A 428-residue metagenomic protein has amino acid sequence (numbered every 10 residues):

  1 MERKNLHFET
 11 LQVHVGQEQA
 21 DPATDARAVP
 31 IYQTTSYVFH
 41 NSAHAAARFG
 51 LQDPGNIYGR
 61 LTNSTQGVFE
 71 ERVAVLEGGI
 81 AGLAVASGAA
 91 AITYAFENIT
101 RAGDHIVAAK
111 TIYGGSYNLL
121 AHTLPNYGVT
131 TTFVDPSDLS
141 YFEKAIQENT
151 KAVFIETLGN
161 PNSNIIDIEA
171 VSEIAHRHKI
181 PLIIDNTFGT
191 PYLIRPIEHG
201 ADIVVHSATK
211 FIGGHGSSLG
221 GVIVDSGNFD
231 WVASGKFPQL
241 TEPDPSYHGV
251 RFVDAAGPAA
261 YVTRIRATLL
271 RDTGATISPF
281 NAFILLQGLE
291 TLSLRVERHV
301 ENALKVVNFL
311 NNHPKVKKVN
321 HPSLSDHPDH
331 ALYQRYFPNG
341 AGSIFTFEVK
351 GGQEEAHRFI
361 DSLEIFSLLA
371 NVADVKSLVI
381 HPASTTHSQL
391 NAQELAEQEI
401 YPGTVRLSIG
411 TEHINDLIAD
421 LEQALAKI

Functional and structural regions predicted by a protein language model:
E2-N63, E71-R72: N-terminal "arm"/small-domain region of PLP-dependent enzymes with the aminotransferase-like
E2-R3, G16-A20, L83-N312: Conserved PLP-enzyme active-site core in the AAT-like
E9, I80, A121, T130 (+5 more regions): PLP-dependent enzyme catalytic core of the Aspartate aminotransferase-like
N41-T93, G115-T123: Conserved N-terminal alpha-helix of the aminotransferase class I/II PLP-enzyme fold
L158, T187-G189, L324, K350 (+1 more regions): Active-site beta-loop-alpha junctions enriched in small/polar residues
V224, T346-E348, S408-G410: Short hydrophobic/aromatic beta-strand micro-patches that form the beta-sheet surface supporting nucleotide- or nucleic
T273-T276, F280-A282, Q287, T291 (+4 more regions): Conserved small-domain helix->loop->beta segment predominantly found in fold-type I
